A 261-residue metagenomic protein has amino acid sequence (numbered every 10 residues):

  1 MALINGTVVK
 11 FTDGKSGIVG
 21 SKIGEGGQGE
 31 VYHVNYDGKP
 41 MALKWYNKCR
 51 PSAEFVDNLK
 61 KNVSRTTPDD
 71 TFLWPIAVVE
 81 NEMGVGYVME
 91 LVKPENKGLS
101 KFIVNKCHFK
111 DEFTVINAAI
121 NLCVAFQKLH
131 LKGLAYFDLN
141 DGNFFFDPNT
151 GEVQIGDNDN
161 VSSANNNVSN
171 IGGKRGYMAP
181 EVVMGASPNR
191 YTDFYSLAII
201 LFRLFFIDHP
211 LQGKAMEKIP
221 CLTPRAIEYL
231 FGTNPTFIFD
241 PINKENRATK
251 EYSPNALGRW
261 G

Functional and structural regions predicted by a protein language model:
A2-G38, P68: ATP-binding glycine-rich phosphate-binding loop
Y46-P68: The N-lobe alphaC helix and its flanking beta3-alphaC-beta4 segment of protein kinase-like domains, centered on
L73-A118: Conserved structural core of kinase catalytic domains
F126, H130-P148: Catalytic-loop of the protein kinase fold
N167-G185: Conserved activation segment of eukaryotic-like protein kinases, specifically the C-terminal portion of the activation
D193: Conserved catalytic-loop aspartate of Hanks-type protein kinases
F202-N255: Conserved C-lobe activation region of Hanks-type protein kinase-like domains
